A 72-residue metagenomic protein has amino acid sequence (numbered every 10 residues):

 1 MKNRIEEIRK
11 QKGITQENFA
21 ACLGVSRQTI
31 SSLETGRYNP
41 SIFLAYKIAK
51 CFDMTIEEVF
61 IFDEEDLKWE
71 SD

Functional and structural regions predicted by a protein language model:
M1-Q11: A short, Lys/Arg-rich alpha-helix, primarily the initiator
K10, A21, K50: Alpha-helical residues within the helix-turn-helix
I14-S31: Short alpha-helical DNA-recognition segment
R37-K47: Short, basic-rich loop-to-helix N-cap that marks the start of a DNA-contacting helix
A45-A49, V59-F60: Hydrophobic micro-packing sites on short alpha-helices
F60-D72: Short, charged recognition helix plus adjacent turn of helix-turn-helix-like nucleic-acid-binding domains
